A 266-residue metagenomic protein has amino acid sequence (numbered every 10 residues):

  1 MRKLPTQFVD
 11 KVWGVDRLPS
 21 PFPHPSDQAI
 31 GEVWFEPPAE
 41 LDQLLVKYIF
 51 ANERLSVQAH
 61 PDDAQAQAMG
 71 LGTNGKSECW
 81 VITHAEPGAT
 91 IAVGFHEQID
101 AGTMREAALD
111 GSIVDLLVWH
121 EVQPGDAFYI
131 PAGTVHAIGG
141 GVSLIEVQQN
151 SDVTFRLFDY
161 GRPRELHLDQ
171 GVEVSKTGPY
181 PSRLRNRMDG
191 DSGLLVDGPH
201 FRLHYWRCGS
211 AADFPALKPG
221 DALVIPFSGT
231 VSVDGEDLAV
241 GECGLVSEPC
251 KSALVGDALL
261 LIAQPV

Functional and structural regions predicted by a protein language model:
M1-I99, Y160-P181, L203, A263: Transition-metal
V46-Y48, L55, G72, E78-V81 (+5 more regions): His/acidic/aromatic-lined binding-pocket segments of jelly-roll/cupin-type domains and related regulatory beta-sandwich
F50-R54, A64, N74-G75, A85-G88 (+3 more regions): Ligand-binding loop in jelly-roll beta-barrel domains
H84-P124, Y129: Intrinsically disordered, low-complexity linker/loop segments enriched in Gly/Pro and charged/polar residues
E97-D115, I145-R185, Q264-V266: Double-stranded beta-helix
L117-Y129, S232-S252: Short acidic-glycine-tyrosine-enriched beta hairpin
F155-D221: C-terminal amphipathic alpha-helical segment
